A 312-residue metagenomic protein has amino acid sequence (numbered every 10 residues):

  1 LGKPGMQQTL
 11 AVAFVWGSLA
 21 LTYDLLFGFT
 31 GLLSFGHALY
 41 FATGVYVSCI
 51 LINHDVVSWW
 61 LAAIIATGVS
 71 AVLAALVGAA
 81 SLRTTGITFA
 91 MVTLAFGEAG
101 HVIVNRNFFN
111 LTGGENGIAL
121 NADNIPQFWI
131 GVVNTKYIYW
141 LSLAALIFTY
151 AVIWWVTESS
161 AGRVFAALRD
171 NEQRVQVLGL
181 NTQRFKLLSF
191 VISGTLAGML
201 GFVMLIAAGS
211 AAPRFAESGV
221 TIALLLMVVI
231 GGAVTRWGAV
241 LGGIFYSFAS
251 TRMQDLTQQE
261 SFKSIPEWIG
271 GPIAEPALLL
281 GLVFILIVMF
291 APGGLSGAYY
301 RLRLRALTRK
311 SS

Functional and structural regions predicted by a protein language model:
L1-S312: Transmembrane alpha-helices and adjacent helix-loop boundaries
